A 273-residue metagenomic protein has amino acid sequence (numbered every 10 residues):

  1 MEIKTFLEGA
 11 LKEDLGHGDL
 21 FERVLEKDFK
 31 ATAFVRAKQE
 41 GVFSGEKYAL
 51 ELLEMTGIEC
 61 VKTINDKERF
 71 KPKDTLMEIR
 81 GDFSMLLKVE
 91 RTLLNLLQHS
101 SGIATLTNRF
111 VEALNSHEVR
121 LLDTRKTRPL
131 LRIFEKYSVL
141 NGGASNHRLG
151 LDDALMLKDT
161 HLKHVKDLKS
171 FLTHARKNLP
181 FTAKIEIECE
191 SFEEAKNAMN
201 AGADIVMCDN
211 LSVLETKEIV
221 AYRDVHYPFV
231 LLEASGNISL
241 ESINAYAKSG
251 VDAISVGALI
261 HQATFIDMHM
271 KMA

Functional and structural regions predicted by a protein language model:
M1-E190, E194-A201, I205, K217 (+4 more regions): Acidic/glycine-rich phosphate/pyrophosphate-binding loops and surrounding catalytic core that coordinate Mg2+
N210, G236, A258: Short secondary-structure boundary segments
V220: A conserved short alpha-helix in the GNAT/GCN5 acetyltransferase fold that borders and helps form the acetyl-CoA
R223: Conserved hydrophobic residues forming the short capping helix/wall of the S-adenosyl-L-methionine
A234-S235, L240: Structured functional modules or segments
H269-A273: Active-site loop ensemble at the mouth of alpha/beta enzyme cores that anchors a bound cofactor
